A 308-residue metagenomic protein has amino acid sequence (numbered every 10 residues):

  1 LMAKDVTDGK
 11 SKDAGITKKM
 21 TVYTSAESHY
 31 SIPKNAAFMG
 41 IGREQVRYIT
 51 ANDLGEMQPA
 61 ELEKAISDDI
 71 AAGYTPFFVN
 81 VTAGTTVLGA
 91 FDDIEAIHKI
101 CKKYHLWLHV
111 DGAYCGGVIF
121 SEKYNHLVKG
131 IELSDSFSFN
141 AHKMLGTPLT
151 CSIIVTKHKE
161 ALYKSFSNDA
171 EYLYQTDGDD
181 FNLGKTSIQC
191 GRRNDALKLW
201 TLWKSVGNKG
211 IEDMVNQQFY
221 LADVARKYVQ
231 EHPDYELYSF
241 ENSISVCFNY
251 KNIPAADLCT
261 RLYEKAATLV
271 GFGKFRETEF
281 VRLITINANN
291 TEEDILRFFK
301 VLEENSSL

Functional and structural regions predicted by a protein language model:
L1-A161: Conserved PLP-enzyme active-site core in the AAT-like
T17, S239-I244, K274-F280: Short Gly/Ser/Thr- and Asp/Glu-enriched loop/turn motifs at secondary-structure junctions
A36, C101, V229-Q230, L262-Y263: A generic structural signal for well-ordered alpha-helical segments
T85, Y104, K129-Q230: Active-site C-terminal subdomain of aminotransferase-like
T156, F248-N252, T285-N287: Short beta-strand-to-loop capping motifs
Y235-L262: Conserved PLP-binding catalytic core of the aspartate aminotransferase-like
F275-L308: PLP-dependent enzyme catalytic core of the Aspartate aminotransferase-like
